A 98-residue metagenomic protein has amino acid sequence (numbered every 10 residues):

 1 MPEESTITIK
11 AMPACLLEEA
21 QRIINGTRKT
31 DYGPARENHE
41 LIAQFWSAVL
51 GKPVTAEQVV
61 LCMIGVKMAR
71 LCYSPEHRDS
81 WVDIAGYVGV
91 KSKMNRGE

Functional and structural regions predicted by a protein language model:
M1-E98: Intrinsically disordered, low-complexity regulatory regions that flank transcription factor DNA-binding cores
